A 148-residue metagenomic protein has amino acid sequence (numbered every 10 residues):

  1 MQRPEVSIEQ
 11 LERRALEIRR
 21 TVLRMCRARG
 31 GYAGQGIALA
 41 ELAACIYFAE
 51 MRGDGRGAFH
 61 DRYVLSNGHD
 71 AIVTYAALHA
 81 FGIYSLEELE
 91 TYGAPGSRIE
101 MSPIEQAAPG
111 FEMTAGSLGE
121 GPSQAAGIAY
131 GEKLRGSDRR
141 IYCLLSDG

Functional and structural regions predicted by a protein language model:
M1, T21-M25, G57: Generic signal for short, ordered secondary-structure residues within or immediately flanking folded domains
M1-I18: N-terminal hydrophobic or amphipathic helices/low-complexity stretches enriched in small/hydrophobic/Pro/Gly
R3-E5, Q35-G148: Cofactor-binding active-site loop characterized by glycine-rich and histidine/acidic residues
L11, G31-Y32, G116-S117: Alpha-helix N-cap/helix-initiation motif
R14-G30: N-terminal capping segment at the start of a domain
